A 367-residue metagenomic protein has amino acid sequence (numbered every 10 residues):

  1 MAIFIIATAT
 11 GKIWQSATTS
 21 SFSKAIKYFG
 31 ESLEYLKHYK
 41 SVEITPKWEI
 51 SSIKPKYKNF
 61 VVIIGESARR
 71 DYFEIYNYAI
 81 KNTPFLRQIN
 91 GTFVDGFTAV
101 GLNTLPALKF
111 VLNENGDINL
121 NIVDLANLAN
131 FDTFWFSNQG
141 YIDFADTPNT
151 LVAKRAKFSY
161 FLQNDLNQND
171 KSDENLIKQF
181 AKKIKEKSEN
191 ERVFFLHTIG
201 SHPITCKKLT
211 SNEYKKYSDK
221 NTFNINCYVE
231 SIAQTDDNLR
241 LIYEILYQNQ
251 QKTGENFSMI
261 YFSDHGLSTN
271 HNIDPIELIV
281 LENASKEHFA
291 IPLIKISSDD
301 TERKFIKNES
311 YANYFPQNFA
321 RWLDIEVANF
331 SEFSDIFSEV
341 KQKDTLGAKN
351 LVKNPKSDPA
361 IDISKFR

Functional and structural regions predicted by a protein language model:
M1-T8: Hydrophobic membrane-insertion alpha-helices, especially the h-region of bacterial N-terminal signal peptides
T10-I63, S67-K216, H288-A290, A312-T345 (+1 more regions): Active-site-proximal alpha/beta segments of enzymes that process anionic O-linked groups
K47-W48, A181-K182, Y217-M259: A long, amphipathic alpha-helix that forms part of the scaffold/cap immediately adjacent to metal-dependent active
N77-K81, T253-S298: Histidine-centered active-site microenvironments of extracellular/periplasmic hydrolases and transferases
F223-I232, L278-E282, D299-S310, W322: Active-site rim elements
E230-A233, N354, D358: Polyampholytic, low-complexity intrinsically disordered segments
L239, D264, P292-L293, F315 (+1 more regions): Hydrophobic, well-ordered secondary-structure elements that form the walls of internal hydrophobic environments
S285, P355-R367: C-terminal, low-complexity/hydrophilic appendages and adjacent surface loops of extracellular/periplasmic anionic
